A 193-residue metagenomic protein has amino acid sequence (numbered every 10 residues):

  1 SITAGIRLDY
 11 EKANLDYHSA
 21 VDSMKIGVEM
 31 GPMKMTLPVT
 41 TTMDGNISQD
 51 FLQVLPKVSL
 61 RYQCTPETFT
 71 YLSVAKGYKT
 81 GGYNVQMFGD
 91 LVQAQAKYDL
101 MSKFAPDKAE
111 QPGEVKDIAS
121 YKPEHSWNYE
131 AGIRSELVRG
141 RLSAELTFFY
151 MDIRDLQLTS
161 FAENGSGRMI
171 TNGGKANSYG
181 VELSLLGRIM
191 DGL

Functional and structural regions predicted by a protein language model:
S1-T65, S102, E114-K116: Signature of Gram-negative outer-membrane beta-barrel scaffolds
I2, P66-T68, G140-L142, D191-L193: Outer-envelope beta-barrel architecture signal
L8-N14, V74-T80, G89, L137 (+1 more regions): Transmembrane beta-strands of outer-membrane beta-barrel pores
N14-S23, Y83-G89, L156-N164: Outer-membrane beta-barrel translocator domains and adjoining extracellular loop/strand segments of Gram-negative
L52, L60-C64, K76, P123 (+2 more regions): Residue-level signature of outer-membrane beta-barrel architecture
P56, P66, G81, A119-P123: Proline-centered helix-kink/hinge sites
F69-Y71, Q93-N172, N177-Y179: Membrane-embedded beta-barrel scaffold of Gram-negative outer-membrane proteins
